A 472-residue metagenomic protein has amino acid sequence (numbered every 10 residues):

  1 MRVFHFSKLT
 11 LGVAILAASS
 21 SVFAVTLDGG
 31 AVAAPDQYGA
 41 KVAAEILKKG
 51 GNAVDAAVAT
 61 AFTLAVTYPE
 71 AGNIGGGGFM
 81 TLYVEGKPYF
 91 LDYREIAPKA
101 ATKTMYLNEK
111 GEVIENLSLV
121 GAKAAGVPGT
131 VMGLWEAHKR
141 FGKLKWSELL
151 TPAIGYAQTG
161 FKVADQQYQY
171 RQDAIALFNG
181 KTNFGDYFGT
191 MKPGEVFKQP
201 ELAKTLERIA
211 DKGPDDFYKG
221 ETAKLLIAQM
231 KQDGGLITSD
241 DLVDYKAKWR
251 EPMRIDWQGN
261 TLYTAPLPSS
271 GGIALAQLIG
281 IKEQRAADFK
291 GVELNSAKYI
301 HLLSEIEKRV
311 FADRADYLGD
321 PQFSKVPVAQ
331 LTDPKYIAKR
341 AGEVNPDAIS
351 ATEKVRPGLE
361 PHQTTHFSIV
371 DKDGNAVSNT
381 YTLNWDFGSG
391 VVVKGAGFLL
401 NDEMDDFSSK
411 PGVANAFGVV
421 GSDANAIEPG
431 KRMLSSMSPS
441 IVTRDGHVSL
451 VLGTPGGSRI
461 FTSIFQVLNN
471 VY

Functional and structural regions predicted by a protein language model:
M1-L11: Bacterial N-terminal signal peptides that target proteins for export
L11-G12, V22, G374, V471: Cleavable N-terminal signal peptides
V25-K41, E45, G51-G213, F217-P266 (+4 more regions): Noncatalytic scaffold domains of N-terminal-nucleophile
V66-N73, F79-Y83, K87-F90, L236-T238 (+3 more regions): Active-site rim segments in enzyme catalytic domains, especially the processed small/beta chain of N-terminal
N179, G272-F289, V442-L450, G456-Y472: M16/insulysin-pitrilysin zinc metalloprotease superfamily fold
W249, P361-T364, D386, S435-M437: Short, small/polar residue-rich loop motifs at catalytic or cofactor-binding pockets
Q284-L383, G395-A396, E403, P411-G412: Internal maturation/activation junctions in enzymes
